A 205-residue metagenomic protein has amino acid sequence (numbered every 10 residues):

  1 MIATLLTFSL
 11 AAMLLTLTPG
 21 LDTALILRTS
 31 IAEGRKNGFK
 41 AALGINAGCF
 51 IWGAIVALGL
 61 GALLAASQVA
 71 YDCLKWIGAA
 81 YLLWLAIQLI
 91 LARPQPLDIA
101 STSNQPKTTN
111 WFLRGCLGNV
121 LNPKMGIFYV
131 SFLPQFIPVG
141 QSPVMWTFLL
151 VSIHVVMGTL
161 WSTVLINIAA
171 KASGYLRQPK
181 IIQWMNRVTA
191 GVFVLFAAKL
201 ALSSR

Functional and structural regions predicted by a protein language model:
I2-D72, S131-L150: Juxtamembrane transmembrane-helix termini in multi-pass membrane transport proteins
L6, L10, Q105-L117, M145-L149 (+1 more regions): Alpha-helical membrane-protein architecture signal
K36-W111, I168: Membrane helix-loop-helix hairpins that form the core translocation module of multi-pass transporters
G53-A57, L121-G126, F193-R205: Hydrophobic alpha-helical transmembrane segments in multi-pass integral membrane proteins
A65-Q95, W161-L165, Y175-R205: Selective transmembrane alpha-helices of multi-pass membrane proteins
T147-A170: Hydrophobic alpha-helical transmembrane segments of multi-pass membrane transport proteins, especially secondary
